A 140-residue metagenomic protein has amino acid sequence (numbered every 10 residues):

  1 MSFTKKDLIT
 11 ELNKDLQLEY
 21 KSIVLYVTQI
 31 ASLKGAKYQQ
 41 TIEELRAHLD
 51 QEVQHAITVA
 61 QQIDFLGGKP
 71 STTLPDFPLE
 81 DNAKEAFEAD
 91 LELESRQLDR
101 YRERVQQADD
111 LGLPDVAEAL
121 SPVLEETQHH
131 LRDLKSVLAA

Functional and structural regions predicted by a protein language model:
M1-A140: Iron-associated oxidoreductase/ferritin-like identity signal
